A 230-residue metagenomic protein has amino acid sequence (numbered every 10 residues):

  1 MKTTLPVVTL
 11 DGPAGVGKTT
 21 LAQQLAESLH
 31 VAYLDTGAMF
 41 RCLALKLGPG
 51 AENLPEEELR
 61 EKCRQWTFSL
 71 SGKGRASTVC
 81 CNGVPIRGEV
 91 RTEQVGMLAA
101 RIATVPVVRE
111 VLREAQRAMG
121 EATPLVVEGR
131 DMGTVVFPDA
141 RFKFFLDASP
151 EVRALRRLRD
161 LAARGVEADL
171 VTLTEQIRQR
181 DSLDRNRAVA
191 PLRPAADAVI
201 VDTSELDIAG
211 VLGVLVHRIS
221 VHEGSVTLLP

Functional and structural regions predicted by a protein language model:
V8-L10: Hydrophobic anchor at the beta1->P-loop junction of P-loop NTPases
P13: P-loop (Walker A) phosphate-binding loop of NTP-binding proteins
K18: Conserved lysine of the Walker
L21: Hydrophobic positions on the alpha1 helix immediately C-terminal to the Walker A/P-loop
E27-R91: N-terminal phosphate/diphosphate-binding loop that engages ATP/GTP or pyrophosphate donors across diverse enzyme folds
C81-R87, L158-V166, L183, R187-P230: NTP-dependent small-molecule kinase module
R87-R164: ATP-dependent NMP and nucleoside kinases share a basic, alpha-helical "lid"
D131-M132, P138, F144-L155, A163-Q176 (+4 more regions): Anionic, Ser/Thr-rich low-complexity intrinsically disordered regions
